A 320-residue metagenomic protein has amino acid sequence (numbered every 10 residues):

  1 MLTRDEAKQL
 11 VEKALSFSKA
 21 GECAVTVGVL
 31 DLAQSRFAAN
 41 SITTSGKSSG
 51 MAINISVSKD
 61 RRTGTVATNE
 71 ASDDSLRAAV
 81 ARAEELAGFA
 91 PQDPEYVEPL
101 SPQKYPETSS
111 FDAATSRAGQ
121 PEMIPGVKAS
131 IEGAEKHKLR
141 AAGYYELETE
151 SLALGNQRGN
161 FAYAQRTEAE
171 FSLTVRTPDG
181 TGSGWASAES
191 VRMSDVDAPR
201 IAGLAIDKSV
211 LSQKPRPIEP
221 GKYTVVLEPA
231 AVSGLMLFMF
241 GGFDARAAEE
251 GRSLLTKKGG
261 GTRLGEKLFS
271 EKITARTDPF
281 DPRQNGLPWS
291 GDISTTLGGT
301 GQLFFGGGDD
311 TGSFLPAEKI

Functional and structural regions predicted by a protein language model:
M1-D31, R36, S41-E146, M193-K214 (+4 more regions): Alpha/propeptide regions of enzymes that mature by internal proteolysis
R4-D5, P106-A113, P125, Y145-I320: Active-site-adjacent "lid" and substrate-binding segments of diverse enzymatic cores
